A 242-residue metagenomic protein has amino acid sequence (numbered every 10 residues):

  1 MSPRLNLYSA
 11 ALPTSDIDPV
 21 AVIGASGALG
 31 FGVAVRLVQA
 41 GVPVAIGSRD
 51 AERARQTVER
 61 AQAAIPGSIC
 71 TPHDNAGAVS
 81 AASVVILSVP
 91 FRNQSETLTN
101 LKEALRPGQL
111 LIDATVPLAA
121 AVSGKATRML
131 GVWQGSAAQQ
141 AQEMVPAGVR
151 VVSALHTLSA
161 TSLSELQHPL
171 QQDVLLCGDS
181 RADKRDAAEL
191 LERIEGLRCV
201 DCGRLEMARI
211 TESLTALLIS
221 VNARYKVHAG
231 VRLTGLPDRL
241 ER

Functional and structural regions predicted by a protein language model:
S2-R60, R193: NAD(P)+-binding Rossmann beta1-loop-alpha1 motif at the extreme N-terminus of oxidoreductases
D16-P19, G108, Q171: Phosphate-coordination loops involved in phosphoryl transfer and adenosine-cofactor binding
A63-T71, A147-R150, L197: A short helix-to-beta-strand connector/capping loop
I65, I69, H73-I112, P117-G124: Rossmann-like NAD(P)-binding element
K125-Q134, E165-A182: Short beta-strand and adjoining strand-loop segment in the mid-core of the Rossmann-like NAD(P)-dependent dehydrogenase
V149-L158: Conserved beta-loop-beta element that borders a ligand/cofactor-binding pocket
Q172-R242: Active-site-lining helix/loop region of Rossmann-like oxidoreductase modules
